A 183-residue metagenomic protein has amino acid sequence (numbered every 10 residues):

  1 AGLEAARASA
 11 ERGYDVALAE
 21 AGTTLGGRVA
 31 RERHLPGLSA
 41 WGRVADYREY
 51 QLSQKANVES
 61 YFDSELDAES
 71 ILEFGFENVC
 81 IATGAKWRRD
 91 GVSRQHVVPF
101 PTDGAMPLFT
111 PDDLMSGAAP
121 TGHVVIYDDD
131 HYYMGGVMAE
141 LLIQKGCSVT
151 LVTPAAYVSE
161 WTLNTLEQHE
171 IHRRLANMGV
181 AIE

Functional and structural regions predicted by a protein language model:
A1-L25, Y61-L72, V79, T83-L163: Rossmann-like dinucleotide/flavin-binding elements
G27-V29: Short beta-loop-alpha junction of Rossmann-like oxidoreductase domains
R31-Y61, S93-M106, L163-E183: N-terminal glycine-rich dinucleotide-binding loop that anchors FAD/FMN and/or NAD(P) in oxidoreductases
